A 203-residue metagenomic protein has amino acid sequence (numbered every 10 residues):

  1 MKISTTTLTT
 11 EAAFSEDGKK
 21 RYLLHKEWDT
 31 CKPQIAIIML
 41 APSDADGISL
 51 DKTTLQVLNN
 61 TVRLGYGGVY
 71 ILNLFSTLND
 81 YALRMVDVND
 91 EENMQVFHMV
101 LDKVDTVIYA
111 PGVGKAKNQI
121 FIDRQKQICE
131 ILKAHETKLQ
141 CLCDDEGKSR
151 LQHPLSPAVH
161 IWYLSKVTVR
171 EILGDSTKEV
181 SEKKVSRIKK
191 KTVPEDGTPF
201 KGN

Functional and structural regions predicted by a protein language model:
M1-S49, E195-N203: Active-site and ligand/interface coordination hotspots across diverse enzymes and nucleic-acid-associated assemblies
D17, L50, D87-E91: A conditional alpha-helix N-cap/helix-loop micro-motif detector
L23-D29, S49-G65, V96-M99: Short amphipathic alpha-helices and their capping/turn segments at secondary-structure boundaries
W28-C31, D44, Q56, V62 (+4 more regions): Catalytic phosphate/metal-binding cores of nucleic-acid and nucleotide-processing enzymes, i.e., regions that mediate
Q34, G67-G68, T106, K138: Residues at the starts of beta-strands that form the adenosine-phosphate
Y66-L83: Short connector loops at secondary-structure junctions
N79, M85-N203: Glycine/proline-rich loop-helix segments at beta-alpha junctions forming the active-site rim of enzyme cores
